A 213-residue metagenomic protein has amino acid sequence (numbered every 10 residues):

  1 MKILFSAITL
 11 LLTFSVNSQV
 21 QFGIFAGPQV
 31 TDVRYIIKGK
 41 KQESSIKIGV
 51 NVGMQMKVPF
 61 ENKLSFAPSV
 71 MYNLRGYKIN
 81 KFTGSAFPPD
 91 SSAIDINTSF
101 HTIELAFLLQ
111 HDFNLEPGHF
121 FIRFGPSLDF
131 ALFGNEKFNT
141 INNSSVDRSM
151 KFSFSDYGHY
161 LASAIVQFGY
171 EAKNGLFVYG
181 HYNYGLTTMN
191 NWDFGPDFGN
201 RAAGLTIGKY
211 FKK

Functional and structural regions predicted by a protein language model:
M1-L4, Q19: Positively charged n-region of N-terminal signal peptides that target proteins for export
A7, F14, K57-N62, L109-L115 (+3 more regions): Outer-membrane beta-barrel proteins
S18-Q55, P117, I122, Y210-K213: Short glycine/proline- and aromatic-enriched beta-strand/turn motifs that initiate or cap beta-hairpins
V20, K63-F66, P117-F120, N174-G180 (+1 more regions): Repeated loop/turn-to-beta-strand initiation elements of outer-membrane beta-barrel proteins
I24-P28, V50-F60, V70-Y72, L105-H111 (+4 more regions): Residues on the lipid-exposed face of transmembrane beta-strands in outer-membrane beta-barrel proteins
D32-K47, R75-T102, D129-I165, T188-M189 (+1 more regions): Extracellular/periplasm-exposed beta-strand and loop segments of Gram-negative cell-envelope proteins, dominated by
I96-N97, I103, H111-F113, G118: Internal catalytic or translocation cores that form aromatic/hydrophobic pockets or channels for amphipathic metabolites
G199-K213: Outer-membrane beta-barrel "beta-signal"
